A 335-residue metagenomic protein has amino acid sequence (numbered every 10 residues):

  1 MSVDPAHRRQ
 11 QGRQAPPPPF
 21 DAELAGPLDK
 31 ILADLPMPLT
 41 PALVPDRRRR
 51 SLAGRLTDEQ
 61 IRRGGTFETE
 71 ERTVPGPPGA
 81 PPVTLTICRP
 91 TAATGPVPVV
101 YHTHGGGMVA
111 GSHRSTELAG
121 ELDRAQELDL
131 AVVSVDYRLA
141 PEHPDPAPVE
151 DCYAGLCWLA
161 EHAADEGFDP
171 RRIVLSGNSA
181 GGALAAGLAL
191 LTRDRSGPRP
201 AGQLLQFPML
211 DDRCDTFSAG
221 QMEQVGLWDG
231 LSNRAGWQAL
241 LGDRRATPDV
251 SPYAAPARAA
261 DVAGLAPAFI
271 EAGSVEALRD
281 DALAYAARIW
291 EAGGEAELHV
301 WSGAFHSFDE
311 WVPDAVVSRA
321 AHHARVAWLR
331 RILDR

Functional and structural regions predicted by a protein language model:
M1-I87, D334-R335: A glycine/proline-hinged amphipathic helix-loop "lid/cap" segment that gates access to hydrophobic ligand pockets
P96-G106: Short beta-strand element of the alpha/beta-hydrolase
R114-V133: Short amphipathic alpha-helix adjacent to the substrate-entry channel of hydrolases
H143-D165, R325: Alpha/beta-hydrolase active-site loop
E161-L175, R195: Gly/Ser-rich "nucleophile elbow"/oxyanion-hole loop immediately N-terminal to the catalytic nucleophile in hydrolases
L190-P248: Hydrolase active-site cap/lid region
I270-A272: Short beta-strand/loop motif that positions the catalytic acidic residue of the alpha/beta-hydrolase fold
P313-R335: Catalytic active-site module of serine/aspartate enzymes centered on a nucleophile-bearing elbow/loop
